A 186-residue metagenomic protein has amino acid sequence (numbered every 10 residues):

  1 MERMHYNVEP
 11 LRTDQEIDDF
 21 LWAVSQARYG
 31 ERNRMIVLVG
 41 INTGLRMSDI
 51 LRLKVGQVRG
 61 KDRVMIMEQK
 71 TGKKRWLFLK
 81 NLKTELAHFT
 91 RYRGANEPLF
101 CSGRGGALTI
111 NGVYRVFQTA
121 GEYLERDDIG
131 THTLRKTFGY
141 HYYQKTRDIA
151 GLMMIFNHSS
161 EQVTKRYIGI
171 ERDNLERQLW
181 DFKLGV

Functional and structural regions predicted by a protein language model:
M1-L11, K183-V186: C-terminal secondary-structure termini that scaffold catalytic or DNA-interacting sites
N7, Q69-H88, E97-Q118: C-terminal catalytic core of Y-nucleophile DNA break-rejoin enzymes
T13-T43: Basic, Lys/Arg- and aromatic-enriched nucleic-acid-binding interface segment
E16, T43, R52-L82: Conserved tyrosine-mediated DNA breakage-rejoining catalytic core shared by Y-recombinases
D19, R75-T84, G169-V186: DNA/chromatin major-groove-contacting recognition/catalytic segments
W22-Y29, R115-G151: Short, basic (Lys/Arg/His-rich) helix/loop patches that form interaction surfaces in the mid-to-C-terminal regions
I36, G44, S48-L53, L152: Alpha-helix N-cap/helix-start motif at helix boundaries, enriched for small hydrophobics
Q57-G60, D148-I168, D173: Short, polar N-cap/turn motifs at the start of nucleic acid-interacting alpha helices
